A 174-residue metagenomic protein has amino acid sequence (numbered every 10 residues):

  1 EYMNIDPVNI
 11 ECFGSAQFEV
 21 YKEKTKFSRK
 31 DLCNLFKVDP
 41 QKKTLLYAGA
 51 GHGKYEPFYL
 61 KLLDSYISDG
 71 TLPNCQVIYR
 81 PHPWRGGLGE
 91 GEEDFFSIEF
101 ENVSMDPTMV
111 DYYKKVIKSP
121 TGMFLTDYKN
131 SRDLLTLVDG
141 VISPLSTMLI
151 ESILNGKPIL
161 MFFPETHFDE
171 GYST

Functional and structural regions predicted by a protein language model:
E1, V141-I142, I159: Short, well-ordered beta-strand core segments
E1-E23, R85-G86, D133, L149: Active-site and donor-binding regions of nucleotide-sugar-utilizing enzymes
N4, F36-K37, S68-T71, R132 (+1 more regions): A general structural signal for stabilizing positions within well-ordered secondary structure
N4-G14, T147-T174: Catalytic binding pocket for nucleotide-activated donors in carbohydrate/polymer assembly enzymes
D6, P40-Q41, P73-N74, T136 (+1 more regions): Residue-level preference for short coil/turn positions at secondary-structure junctions
A16-K115: Conserved catalytic-core segment of nucleotide-activated headgroup transferases in glycan assembly
L88-N155: Donor nucleotide-activated moiety binding/catalytic core segment of transferases that use nucleotide-activated donors
